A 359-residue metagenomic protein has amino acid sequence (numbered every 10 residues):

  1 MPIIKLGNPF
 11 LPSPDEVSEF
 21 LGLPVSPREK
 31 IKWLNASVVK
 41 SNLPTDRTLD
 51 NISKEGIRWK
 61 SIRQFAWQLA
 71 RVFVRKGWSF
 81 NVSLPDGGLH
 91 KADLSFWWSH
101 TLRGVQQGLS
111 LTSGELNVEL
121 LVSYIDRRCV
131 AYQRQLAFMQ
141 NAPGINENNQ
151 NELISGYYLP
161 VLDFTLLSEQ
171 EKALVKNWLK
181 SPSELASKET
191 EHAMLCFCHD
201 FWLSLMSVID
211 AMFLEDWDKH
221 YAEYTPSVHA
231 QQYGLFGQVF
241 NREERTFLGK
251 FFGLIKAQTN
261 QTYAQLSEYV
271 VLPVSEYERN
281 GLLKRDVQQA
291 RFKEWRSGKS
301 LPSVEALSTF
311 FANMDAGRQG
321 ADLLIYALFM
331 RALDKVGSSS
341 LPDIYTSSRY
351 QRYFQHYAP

Functional and structural regions predicted by a protein language model:
M1-W33, L205-V274: A short, Lys/Arg-rich alpha-helix, primarily the initiator
S18-L21, S53, A70, L102 (+9 more regions): Residue-level detector of alpha-helical secondary structure
V39-K60, E276-S303: Recognition helix of helix-turn-helix/homeodomain-like DNA-binding domains that insert into the DNA major groove
K54-R75, S297-N313: Short, basic-rich loop-to-helix N-cap that marks the start of a DNA-contacting helix
G56, R63-M212: Eukaryotic partner-binding/assembly regions in large regulatory complexes
R71, R75-G104, F236-E244, A316-A358: Short amphipathic recognition helices of helix-turn-helix/homeodomain-type DNA-binding modules
D93, Y157-V161, N177, S181-F201 (+5 more regions): Long, contiguous secondary-structure blocks with strong helical propensity
E278-Q289, R296-Y345: Compact beta-rich and alpha/beta scaffold cores in large eukaryotic transport/transcription complexes and associated
